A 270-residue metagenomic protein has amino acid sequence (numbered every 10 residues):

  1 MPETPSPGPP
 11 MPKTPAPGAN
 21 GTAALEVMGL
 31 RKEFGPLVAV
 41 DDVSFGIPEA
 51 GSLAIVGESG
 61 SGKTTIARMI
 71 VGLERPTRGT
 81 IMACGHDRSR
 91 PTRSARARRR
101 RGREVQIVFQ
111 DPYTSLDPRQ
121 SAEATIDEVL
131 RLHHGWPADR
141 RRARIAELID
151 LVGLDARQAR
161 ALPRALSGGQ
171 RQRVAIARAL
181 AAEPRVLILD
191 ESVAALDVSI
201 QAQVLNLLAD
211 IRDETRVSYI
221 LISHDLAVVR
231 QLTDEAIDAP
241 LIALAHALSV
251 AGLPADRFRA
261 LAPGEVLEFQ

Functional and structural regions predicted by a protein language model:
V56-E58: The feature captures the beta-strand-to-loop junction immediately N-terminal to the Walker
V71: Helix-to-loop junction immediately C-terminal to a conserved catalytic motif
G79-R90: Conserved ABC transporter NBD signature motif
R88-Q106, A124, L132, A138-D139: ABC ATPase NBD coupling module
R140-R157, D210: Conserved ABC ATPase "signature" region
L162-L166, Q170: Conserved ABC ATPase signature
E183: Conserved catalytic motifs of ABC-family nucleotide-binding domains
